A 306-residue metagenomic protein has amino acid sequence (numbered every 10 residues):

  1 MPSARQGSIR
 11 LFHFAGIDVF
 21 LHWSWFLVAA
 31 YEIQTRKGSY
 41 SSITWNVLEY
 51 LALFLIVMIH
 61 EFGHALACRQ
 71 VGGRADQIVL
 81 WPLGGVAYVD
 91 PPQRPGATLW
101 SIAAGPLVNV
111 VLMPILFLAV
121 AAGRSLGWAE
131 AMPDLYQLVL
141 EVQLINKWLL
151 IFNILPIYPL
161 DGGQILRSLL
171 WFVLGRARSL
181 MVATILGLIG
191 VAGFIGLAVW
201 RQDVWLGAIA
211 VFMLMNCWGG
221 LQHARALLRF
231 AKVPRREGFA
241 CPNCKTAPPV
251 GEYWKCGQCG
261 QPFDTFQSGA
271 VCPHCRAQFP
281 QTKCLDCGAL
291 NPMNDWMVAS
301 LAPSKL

Functional and structural regions predicted by a protein language model:
M1-L285, L290-L306: Hydrophobic transmembrane alpha-helices and their immediate loop junctions in multi-pass integral membrane proteins
